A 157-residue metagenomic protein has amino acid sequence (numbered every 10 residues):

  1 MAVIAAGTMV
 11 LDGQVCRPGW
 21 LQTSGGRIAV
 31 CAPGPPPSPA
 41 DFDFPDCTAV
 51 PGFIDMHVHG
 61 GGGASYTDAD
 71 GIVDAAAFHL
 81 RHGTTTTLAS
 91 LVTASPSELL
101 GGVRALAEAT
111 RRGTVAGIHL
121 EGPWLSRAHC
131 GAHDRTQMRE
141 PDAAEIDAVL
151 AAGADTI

Functional and structural regions predicted by a protein language model:
M1-P37: N-terminal metal-binding scaffold of metallo-dependent hydrolase/deaminase domains
A2-A6, P36-V73, A77: Replace "His-x-His-based motif
G7, L21, G26, D46 (+3 more regions): Divalent metal-coordination and catalytic microenvironments
H59-D70, A132-R139, I157: Active-site mouth loops of central-metabolism enzymes
H59-G61, V73-G102, T114-R127, G153-I157: Divalent metal-dependent hydrolysis catalytic cores, especially in the metallo-beta-lactamase
Y66, S97-L106, G131: Metal-dependent catalytic neighborhoods of phosphoester/phosphodiester hydrolases
R139-I157: Histidine/acidic residue-rich metal-binding segments in metalloenzymes
